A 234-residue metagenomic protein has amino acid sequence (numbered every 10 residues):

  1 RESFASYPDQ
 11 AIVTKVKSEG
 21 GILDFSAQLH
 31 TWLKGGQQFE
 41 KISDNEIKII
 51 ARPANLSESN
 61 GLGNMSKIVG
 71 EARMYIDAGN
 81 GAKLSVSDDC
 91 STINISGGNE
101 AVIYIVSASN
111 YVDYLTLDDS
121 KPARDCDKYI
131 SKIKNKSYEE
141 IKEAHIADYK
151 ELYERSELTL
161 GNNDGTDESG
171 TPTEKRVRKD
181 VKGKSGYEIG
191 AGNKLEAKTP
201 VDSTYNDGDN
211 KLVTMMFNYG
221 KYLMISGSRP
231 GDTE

Functional and structural regions predicted by a protein language model:
R1-E234: Aromatic-residue-lined binding/catalytic grooves and analogous aromatic/hydrophobic interfacial grooves in multimeric
